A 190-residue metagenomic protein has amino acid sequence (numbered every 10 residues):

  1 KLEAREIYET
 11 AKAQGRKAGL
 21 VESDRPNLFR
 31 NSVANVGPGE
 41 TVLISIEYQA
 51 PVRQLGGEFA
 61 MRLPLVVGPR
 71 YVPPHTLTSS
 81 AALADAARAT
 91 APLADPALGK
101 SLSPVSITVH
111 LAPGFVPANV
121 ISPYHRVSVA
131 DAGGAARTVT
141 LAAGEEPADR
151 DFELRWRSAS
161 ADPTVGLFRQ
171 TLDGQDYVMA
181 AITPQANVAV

Functional and structural regions predicted by a protein language model:
K1-T183: Subset of Sec-pathway N-terminal targeting signals
M179, V188-V190: Pre-Walker A segment
